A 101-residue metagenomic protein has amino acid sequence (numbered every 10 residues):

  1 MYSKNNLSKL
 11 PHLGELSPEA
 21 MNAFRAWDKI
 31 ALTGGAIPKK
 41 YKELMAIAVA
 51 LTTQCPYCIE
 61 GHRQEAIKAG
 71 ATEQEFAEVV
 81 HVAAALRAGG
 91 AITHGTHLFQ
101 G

Functional and structural regions predicted by a protein language model:
M1-E43, I67-K68, T93-G101: Acidic, glycine/proline-rich low-complexity segments that act as flexible tails and inter-domain linkers
K40-L44, C58, E75: Residue-level detector of well-ordered alpha-helical segments, enriched for hydrophobic/aromatic packing positions
K42-A50, V79-A85: Alpha-helical scaffold segments that form or flank carboxylate-/histidine-based iron centers
M45, V49-G61: Short, thiol/selenol-centered motifs that function as redox-active sites or metal-ligating centers
C58-G70: Amphipathic, hydrophobic secondary-structure cores in small proteins
T72-Q100: C-terminal structural segments of small proteins and small subunits
